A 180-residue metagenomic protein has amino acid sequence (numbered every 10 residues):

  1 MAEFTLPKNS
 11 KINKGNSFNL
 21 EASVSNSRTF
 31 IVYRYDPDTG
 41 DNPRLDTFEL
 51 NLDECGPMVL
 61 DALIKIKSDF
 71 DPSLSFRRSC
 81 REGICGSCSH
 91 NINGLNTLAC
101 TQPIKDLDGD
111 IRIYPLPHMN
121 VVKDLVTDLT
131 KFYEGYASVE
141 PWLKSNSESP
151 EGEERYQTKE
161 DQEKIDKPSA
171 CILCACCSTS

Functional and structural regions predicted by a protein language model:
M1-T179: Signature of N-terminal electron-transfer/Fe-S-associated modules in redox systems
